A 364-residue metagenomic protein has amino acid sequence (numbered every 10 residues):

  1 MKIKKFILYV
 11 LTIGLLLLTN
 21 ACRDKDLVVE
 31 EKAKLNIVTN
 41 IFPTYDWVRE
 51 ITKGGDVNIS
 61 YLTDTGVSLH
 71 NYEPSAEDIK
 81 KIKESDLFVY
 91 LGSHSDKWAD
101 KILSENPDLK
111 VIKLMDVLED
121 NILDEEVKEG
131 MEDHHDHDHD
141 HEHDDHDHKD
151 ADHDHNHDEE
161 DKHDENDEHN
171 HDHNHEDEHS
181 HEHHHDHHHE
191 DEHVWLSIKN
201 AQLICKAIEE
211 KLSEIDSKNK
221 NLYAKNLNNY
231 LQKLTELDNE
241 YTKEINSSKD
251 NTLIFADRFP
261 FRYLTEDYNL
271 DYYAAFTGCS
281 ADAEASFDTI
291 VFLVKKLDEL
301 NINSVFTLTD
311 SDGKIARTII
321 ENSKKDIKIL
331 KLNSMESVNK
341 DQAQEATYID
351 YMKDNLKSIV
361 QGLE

Functional and structural regions predicted by a protein language model:
K2, Y9, N20-E364: Extracytoplasmic metal-acquisition and chelation regions
I7-I13: Sec-dependent N-terminal signal peptides
L15-L17: Hydrophobic core
